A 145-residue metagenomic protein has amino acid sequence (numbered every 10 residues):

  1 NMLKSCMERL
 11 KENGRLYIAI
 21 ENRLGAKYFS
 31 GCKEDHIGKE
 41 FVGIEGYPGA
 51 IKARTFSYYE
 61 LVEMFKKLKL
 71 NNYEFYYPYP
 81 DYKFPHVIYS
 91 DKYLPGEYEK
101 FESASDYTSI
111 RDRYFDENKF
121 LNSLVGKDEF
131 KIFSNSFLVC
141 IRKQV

Functional and structural regions predicted by a protein language model:
N1, G31-I37, Y89-L94: Short secondary-structure boundary/capping segments
N1-Y17: A short glycine-rich, Lys/Arg-flanked "PGG" loop and its adjoining helix->strand segment in the class I
R15-F41: Conserved class I S-adenosyl-L-methionine
K33-R54, Y76: C-terminal alpha-helical "lid/dimerization" subdomain adjacent to the S-adenosyl-L-methionine
I51-Y77: Short alpha-helix
L70, D91-P95, K127-V145: Core SAM-dependent methyltransferase catalytic element
N72-I110: Conserved catalytic loop of SAM-dependent methyltransferase domains
S105-C140: Conserved Class I S-adenosyl-L-methionine
